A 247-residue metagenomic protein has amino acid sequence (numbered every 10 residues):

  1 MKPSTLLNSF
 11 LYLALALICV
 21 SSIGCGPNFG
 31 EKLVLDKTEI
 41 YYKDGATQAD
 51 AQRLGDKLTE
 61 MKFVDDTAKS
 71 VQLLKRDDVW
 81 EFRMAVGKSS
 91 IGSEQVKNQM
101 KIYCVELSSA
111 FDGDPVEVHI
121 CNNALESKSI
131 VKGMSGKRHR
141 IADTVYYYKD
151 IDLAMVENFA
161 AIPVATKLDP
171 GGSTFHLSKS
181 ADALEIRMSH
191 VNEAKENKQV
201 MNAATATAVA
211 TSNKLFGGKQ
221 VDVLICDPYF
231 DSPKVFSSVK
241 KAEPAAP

Functional and structural regions predicted by a protein language model:
K2-Y12: Bacterial N-terminal signal peptides that target proteins for export
V20-G24: C-terminal motif of bacterial Sec signal peptides marking the signal peptidase cleavage site
G26-N28: Bacterial signal peptide processing site
G30-Y41, R76-S90, S135-Y146, A181-A194: Acidic/histidine-rich, surface-exposed loop or edge segments in extracytoplasmic proteins
D44, L107-K132, A210-V239: A short amphipathic beta-strand at an alpha->beta junction
A51-T59, F63-V64, S90-P115, N158-V164 (+2 more regions): Short, non-transmembrane amphipathic alpha-helical segments
M61-V86, A165-H190: Short edge beta-strands and adjacent turn/loop segments
A245-P247: Short, solvent-exposed mixed-charge patches
